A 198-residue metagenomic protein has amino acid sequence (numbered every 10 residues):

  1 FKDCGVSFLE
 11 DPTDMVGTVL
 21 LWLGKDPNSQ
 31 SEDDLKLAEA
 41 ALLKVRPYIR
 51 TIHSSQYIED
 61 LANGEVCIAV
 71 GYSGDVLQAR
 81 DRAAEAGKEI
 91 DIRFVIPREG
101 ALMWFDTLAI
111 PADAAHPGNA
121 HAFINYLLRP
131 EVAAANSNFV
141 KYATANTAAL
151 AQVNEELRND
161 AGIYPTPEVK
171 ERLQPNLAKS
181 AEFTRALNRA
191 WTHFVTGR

Functional and structural regions predicted by a protein language model:
F1-S7: A conserved helix-loop-strand patch within extracytoplasmic ligand-binding domains of the periplasmic binding
K2, G24-Q30, A114-A120: Short helix-loop capping/hinge motifs at secondary-structure junctions, enriched in acidic/polar residues
S7-D11, M15, V19, L23-P97: Ligand-binding pocket segment of bilobal, Venus flytrap-like solute-binding proteins
E10-T13, D33-K36, I52-S55, D113-G118 (+2 more regions): Soluble non-cytosolic domains of exported or imported proteins
W22, V45-Y48, D60, A79-R82 (+4 more regions): Structured segments of extracytoplasmic/periplasmic soluble domains in secreted or envelope-associated proteins
E59, P167-R198: Conserved C-terminal helix/tail region of periplasmic/extracytoplasmic solute-binding proteins
A83-N138, G197-R198: Extracytoplasmic/periplasmic substrate-recognition and gating elements
P111-E171: Mature extracytoplasmic/periplasmic domains
